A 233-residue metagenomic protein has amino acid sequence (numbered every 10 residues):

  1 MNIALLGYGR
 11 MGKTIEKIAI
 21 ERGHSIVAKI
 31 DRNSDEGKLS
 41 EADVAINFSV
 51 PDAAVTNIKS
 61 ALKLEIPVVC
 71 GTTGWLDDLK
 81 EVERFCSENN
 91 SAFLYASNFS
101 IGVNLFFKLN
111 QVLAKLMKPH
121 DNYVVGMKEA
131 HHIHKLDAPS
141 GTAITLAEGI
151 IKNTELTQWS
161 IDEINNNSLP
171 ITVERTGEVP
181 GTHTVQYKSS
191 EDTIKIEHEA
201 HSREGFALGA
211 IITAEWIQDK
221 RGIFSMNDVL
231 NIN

Functional and structural regions predicted by a protein language model:
N2, R10-L39, P119-N233: C-terminal substrate-binding/catalytic lobe of Rossmann-fold NAD(P)-dependent oxidoreductases
I26, V68-V69, A92-F93: Hydrophobic beta-strand scaffold residues
L39-I46, L62-P67: Short acidic/histidine-rich motifs immediately flanking catalytic phosphotransfer sites in two-component signaling
P51-G71, L79-R84: Rossmann-fold NAD(P) dinucleotide-binding segment
T72-F93, N104-K115: Rossmann-fold NAD(P)-binding glycine/threonine-rich loop
